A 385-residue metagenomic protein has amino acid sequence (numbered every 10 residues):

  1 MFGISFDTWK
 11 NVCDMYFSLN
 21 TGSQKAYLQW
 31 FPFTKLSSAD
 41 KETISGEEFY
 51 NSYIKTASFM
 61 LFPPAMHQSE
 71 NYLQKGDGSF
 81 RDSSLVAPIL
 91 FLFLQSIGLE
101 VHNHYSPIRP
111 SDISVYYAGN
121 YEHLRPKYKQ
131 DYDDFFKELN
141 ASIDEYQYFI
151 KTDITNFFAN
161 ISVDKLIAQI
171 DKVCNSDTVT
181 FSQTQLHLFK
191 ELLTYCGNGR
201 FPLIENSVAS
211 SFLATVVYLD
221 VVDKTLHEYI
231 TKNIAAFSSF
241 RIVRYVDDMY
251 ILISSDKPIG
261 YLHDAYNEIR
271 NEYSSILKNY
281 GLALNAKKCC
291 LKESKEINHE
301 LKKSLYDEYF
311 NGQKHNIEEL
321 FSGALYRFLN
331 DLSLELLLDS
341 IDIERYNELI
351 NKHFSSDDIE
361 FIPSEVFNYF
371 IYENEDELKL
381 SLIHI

Functional and structural regions predicted by a protein language model:
M1-F181, T194-N198, L203-N206: Conserved two-metal-ion catalytic palm core of "right-hand" nucleic acid polymerases, unifying RNA-dependent RNA
L73-Q74, P88, I154-F157, Y245-D248 (+4 more regions): An acidic- and aromatic-residue-enriched active-site/binding cleft used to recognize and process polar
I108-P126, Q183-F189, K232-V243, A283-K295: Short, glycine/acidic-rich hinge or "gate" loops at secondary-structure transitions that mediate conformational
Y121-D134, N140, D171, I297-E318 (+1 more regions): Short flexible/disordered coil segments
N140-V246, L252-N267, L334-L382: Conserved polymerase palm-domain catalytic core
K257-Y346: Polymerase palm active-site segment centered on the conserved acidic dipeptide of motif C
I385: Calmodulin-binding IQ motif helices
